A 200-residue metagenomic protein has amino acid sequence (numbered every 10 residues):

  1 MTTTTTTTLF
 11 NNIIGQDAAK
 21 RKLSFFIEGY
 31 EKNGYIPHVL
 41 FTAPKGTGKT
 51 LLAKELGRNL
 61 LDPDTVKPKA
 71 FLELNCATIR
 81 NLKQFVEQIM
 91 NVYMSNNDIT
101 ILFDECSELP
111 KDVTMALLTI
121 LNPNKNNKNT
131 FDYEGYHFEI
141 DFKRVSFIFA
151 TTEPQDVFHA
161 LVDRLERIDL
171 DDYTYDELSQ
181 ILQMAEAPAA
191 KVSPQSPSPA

Functional and structural regions predicted by a protein language model:
T2-K22: Dynamic helix-loop-helix/coil hinge segments at AAA+ ATPase domain boundaries and subdomain interfaces
K20-R21, K67-N97: Short glycine-rich substrate-engagement loop in P-loop NTPases that contacts/grips substrate
E28, K111-F142: Conserved catalytic/switch belt of AAA+ P-loop NTPases
E28-E73, M90-V92: Walker A/P-loop
P37, N96-I101, K125-N129, Y136-I148: Loop/turn-to-beta-strand initiation segments
N81-V86, N97-N124, P154-D163: Conserved AAA+/SF3 P-loop NTPase catalytic/coupling segment centered on the Walker-B
T152, E166-S179: Conserved AAA+ ATPase "SRH/arginine-finger" region at the nucleotide-binding site
A189-A200: Conserved AAA+ ATPase small/helical "lid" subdomain
